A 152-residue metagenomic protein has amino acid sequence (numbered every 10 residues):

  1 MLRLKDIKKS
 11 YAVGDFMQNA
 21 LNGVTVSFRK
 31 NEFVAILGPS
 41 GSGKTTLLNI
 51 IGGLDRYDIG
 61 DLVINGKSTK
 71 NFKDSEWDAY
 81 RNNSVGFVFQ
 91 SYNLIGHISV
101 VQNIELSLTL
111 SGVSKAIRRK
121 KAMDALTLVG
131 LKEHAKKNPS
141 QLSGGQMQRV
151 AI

Functional and structural regions predicted by a protein language model:
M1-I152: ABC family nucleotide-binding domain
